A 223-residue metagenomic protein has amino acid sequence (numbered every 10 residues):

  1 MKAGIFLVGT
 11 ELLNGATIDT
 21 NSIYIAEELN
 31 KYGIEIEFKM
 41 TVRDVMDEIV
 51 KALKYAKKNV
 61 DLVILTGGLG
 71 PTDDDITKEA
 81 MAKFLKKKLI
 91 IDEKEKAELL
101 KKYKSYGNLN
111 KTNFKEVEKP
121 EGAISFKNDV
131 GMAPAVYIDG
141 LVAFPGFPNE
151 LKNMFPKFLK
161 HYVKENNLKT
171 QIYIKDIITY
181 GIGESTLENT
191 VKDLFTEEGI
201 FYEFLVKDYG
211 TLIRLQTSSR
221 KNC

Functional and structural regions predicted by a protein language model:
M1-K39: Glycine-rich phosphate/diphosphate-binding loop of Rossmann-like nucleotide-binding domains
G4, D61-V63, I124, P134-A135 (+2 more regions): Structural motif
V8-T10, L65-D73, P145, S218: Glycine-rich beta-strand-to-loop/alpha-helix junction loops that act as flexible
I23-E93, K101-K104: N-terminal small/polar loop signature for handling phosphorylated ligands or for N-terminal nucleophile
N30-E35, K58, L62, K86-I90 (+6 more regions): Generic secondary-structure signature for well-ordered alpha-helical cores
E48-K51, D75-E165: Proline/glycine-rich low-complexity loops and linkers
G140-C223: An accessory alpha-helical subdomain
